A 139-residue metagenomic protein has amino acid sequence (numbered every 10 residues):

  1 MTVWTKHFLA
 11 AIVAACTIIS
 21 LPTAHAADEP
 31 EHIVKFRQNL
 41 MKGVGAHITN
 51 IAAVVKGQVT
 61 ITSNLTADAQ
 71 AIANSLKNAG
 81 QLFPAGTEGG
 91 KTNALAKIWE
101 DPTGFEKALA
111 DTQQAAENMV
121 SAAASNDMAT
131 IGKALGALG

Functional and structural regions predicted by a protein language model:
M1-I12: Bacterial N-terminal signal peptides that target proteins for export
W4-T5, T23, K35: Intrinsically disordered, low-complexity sequence elements enriched in Ser/Thr/Gly/Pro
K6-H7, I18, I61: Residues at the start of alpha-helices and the adjacent loop-to-helix junctions
A10-S20: Bacterial N-terminal signal peptides
S20-D28: Sec/Tat signal peptide C-region and signal peptidase I cleavage site
A27, E31-S63, Q70-G139: Sequence context surrounding c-type heme c attachment/ligation sites in exported
